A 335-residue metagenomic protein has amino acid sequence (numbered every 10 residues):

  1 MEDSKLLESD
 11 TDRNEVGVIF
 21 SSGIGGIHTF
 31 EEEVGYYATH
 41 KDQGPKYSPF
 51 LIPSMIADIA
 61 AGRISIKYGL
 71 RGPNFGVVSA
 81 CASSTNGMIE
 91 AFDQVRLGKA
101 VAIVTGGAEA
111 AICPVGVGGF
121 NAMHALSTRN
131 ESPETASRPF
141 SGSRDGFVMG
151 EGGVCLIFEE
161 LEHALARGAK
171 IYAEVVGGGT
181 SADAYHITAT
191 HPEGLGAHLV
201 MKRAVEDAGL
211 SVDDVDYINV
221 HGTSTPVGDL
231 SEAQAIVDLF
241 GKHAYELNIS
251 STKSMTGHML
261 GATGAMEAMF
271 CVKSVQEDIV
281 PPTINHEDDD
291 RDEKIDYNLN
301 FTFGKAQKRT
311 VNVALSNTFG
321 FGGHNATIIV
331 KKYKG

Functional and structural regions predicted by a protein language model:
M1-L6, A57, S65-Y68, P73-E109 (+3 more regions): Active-site-proximal alpha-helical scaffold in enzymes
M1-V16, V200, A204-V212: Conserved active-site "lid/cap" helical segment
D12-R13, A208-D214, A244-Y245, Y297-G335: Flexible, low-complexity linker/loop segments at domain and module junctions
V18, I64, S84, A91 (+7 more regions): Conserved small-residue
G23-I24, A80, T223-T225, M255-G261 (+1 more regions): Glycine-rich phosphate/pyrophosphate-binding beta-alpha loops
G25-H40, G44-E90, K99, M123-V148 (+1 more regions): Conserved catalytic cysteine-centered active-site region of acyl-thioester-dependent Claisen-condensing enzymes
K99-D145, G178-P192, G222-D229, E246-L299: Acyl-CoA/ACP chain-elongation machinery
E131-A208, D216-Y217, G335: Condensing-enzyme catalytic core mediating Claisen C-C bond formation in acyl metabolism
